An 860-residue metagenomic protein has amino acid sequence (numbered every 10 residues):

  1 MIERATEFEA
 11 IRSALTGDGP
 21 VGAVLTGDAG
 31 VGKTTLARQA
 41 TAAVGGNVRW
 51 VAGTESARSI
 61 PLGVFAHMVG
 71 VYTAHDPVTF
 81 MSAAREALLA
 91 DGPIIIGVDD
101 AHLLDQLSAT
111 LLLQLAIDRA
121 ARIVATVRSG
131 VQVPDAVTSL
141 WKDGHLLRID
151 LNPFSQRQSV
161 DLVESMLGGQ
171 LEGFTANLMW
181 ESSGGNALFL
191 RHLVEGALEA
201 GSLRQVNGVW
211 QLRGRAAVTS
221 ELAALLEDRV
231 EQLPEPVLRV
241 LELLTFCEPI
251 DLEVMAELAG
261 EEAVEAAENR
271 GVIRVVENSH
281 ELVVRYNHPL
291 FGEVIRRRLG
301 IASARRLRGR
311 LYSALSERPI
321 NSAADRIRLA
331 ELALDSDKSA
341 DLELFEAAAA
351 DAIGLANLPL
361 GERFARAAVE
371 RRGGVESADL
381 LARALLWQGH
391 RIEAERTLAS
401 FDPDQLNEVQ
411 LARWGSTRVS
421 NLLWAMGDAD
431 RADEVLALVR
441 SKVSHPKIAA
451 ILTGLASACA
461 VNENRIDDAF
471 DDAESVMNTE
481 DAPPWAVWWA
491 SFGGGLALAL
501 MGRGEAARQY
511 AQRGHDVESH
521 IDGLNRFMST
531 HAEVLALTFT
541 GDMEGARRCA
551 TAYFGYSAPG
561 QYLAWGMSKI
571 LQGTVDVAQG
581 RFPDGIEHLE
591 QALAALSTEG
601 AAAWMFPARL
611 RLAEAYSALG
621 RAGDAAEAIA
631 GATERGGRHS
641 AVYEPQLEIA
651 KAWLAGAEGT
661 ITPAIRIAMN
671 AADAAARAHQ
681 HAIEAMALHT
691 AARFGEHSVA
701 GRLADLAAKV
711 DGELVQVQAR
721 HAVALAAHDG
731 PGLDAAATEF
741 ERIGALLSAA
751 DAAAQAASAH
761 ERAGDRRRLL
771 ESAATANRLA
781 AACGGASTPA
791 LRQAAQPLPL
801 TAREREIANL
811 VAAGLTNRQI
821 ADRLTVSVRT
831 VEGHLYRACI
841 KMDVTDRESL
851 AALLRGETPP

Functional and structural regions predicted by a protein language model:
M1-A14, F80, R803: N-terminal pre-P-loop "Q-motif" helix
G19, T397, Q405-V409, R503 (+7 more regions): Helix-coil-helix junctions within alpha-helical repeat/solenoid scaffolds
G22, L36-A40, E261-A263, V283-Y286 (+6 more regions): Extended alpha-helical scaffolding segments used for macromolecular assembly and cargo binding
T26, V31, T35-I94, L103 (+1 more regions): Conserved phosphate-binding/catalytic loops and adjacent sensor/switch elements of nucleotide-binding enzymes, spanning
A29-V31, N47, Q158-M166, Q170-R363 (+2 more regions): Short secondary-structure boundary elements
P77, H102, L140-W141, L171-G173 (+5 more regions): Internal alpha-solenoid helical repeat scaffolds
L107, Q114-T175, S182, F189-H192 (+3 more regions): Alpha-helical sensor/transducer elements of the RecA-like P-loop NTPase core
R305, G309, A323-A330, L342 (+12 more regions): Start-of-helix signal in alpha-solenoid helical-repeat scaffolds, especially tetratricopeptide repeats
